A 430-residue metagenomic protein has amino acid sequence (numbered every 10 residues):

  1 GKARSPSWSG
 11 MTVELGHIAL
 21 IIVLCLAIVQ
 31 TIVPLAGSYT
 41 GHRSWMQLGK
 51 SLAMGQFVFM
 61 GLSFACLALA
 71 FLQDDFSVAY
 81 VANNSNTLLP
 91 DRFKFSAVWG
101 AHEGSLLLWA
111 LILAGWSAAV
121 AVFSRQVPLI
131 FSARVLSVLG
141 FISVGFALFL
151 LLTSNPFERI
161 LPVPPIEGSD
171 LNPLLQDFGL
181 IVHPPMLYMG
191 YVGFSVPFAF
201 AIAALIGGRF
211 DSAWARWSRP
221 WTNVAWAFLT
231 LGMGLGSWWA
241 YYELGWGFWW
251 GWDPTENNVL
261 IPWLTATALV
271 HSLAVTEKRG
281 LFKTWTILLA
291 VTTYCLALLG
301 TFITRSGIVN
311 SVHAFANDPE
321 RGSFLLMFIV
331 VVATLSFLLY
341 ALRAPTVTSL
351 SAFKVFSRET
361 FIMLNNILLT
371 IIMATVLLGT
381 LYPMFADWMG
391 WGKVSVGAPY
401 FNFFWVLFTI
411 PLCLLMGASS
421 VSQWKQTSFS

Functional and structural regions predicted by a protein language model:
G1-G10: Short, Lys/Arg-enriched N-terminal segments with co-localized hydrophobic residues within the first ~10-30 amino acids
G10-A19, G41-Q47, L69-E103, N155-P184 (+6 more regions): Membrane-interface interhelical loops and short amphipathic "cap" helices that link adjacent transmembrane segments
M11-R43, M60-L62, F76, P254-P262 (+3 more regions): Contiguous transmembrane helix-bundle modules in multi-pass membrane proteins
T12-Q30, S51, V58, L62 (+7 more regions): Mature extracytoplasmic enzyme cores
A19-Y39, G55-F64, L89-F93, W109-R125 (+3 more regions): Central hydrophobic cores of alpha-helical transmembrane segments in multi-pass inner-membrane proteins across all
Y39-G61, V122-S143, I206-A227, W252 (+4 more regions): Membrane-interfacial loop-to-helix junctions in multi-pass inner-membrane proteins
M60-L89, S96-A121, F149-R159, L260 (+4 more regions): Transmembrane-helix bundle segments that line or gate the permeation/cavity pathway in multi-pass membrane proteins
L139-L152, G193, A225-G234, T293-G300 (+1 more regions): Alpha-helical transmembrane segments of multi-pass integral membrane proteins
